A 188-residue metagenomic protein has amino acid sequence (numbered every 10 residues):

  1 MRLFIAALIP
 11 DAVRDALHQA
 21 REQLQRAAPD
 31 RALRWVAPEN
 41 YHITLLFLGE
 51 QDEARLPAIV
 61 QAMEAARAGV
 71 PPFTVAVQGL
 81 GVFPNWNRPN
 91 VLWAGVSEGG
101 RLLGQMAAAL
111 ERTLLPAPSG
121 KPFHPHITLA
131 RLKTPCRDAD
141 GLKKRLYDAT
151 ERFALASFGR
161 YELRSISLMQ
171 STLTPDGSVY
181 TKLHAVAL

Functional and structural regions predicted by a protein language model:
M1-L188: Histidine-dependent nucleotide/RNA phosphoesterase domain, centered on the 2H-phosphoesterase fold with its duplicated
